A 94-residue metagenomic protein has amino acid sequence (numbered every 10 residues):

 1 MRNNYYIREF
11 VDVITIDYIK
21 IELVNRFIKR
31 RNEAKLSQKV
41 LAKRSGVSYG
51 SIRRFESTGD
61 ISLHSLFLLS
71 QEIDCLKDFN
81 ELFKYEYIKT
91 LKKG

Functional and structural regions predicted by a protein language model:
M1-E22, Y85-G94: N-terminal flexible/basic segments that precede or flank functional cores
L23, A34, G59-S62: Flexible coil/turn residues that form the inter-helical turn or adjacent wing/linker of helix-turn-helix
N25-V40: Short basic helix-loop element that most often maps to the first helix and adjoining turn of HTH DNA-binding modules
F27, L41-A42, I52-F55: Conserved hydrophobic/aromatic packing and binding residues within compact polymer-binding modules
G46-I61: Recognition helix of helix-turn-helix/homeodomain-like DNA-binding domains that insert into the DNA major groove
G59-Q71: Short, basic-rich loop-to-helix N-cap that marks the start of a DNA-contacting helix
E72-L91: C-terminal structural segments of small proteins and small subunits
